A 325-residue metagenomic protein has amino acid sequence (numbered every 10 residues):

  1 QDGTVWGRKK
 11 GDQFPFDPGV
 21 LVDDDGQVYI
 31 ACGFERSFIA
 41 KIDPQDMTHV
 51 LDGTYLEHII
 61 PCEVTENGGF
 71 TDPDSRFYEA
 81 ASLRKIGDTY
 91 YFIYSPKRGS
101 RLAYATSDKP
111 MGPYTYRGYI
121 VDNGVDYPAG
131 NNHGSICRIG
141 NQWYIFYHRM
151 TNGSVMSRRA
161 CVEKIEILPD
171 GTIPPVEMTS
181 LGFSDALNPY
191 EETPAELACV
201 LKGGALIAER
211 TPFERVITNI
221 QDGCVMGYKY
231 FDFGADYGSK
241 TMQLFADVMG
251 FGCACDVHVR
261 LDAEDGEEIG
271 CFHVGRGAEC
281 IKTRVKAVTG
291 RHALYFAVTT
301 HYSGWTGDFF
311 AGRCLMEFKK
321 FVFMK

Functional and structural regions predicted by a protein language model:
Q1-P73, K85-D126, H148-E192, K202-A205 (+3 more regions): Beta-rich carbohydrate-recognition and catalytic domains
F16-G19, E79-A81, N132-S135: Beta-propeller and closely related beta-sheet repeat lectin domains
D23, C137-I139, L168, M249: Short beta-strand micro-motifs enriched in acidic
Q27, T89, Q142, A278-C280 (+1 more regions): A generic structural signal for beta-strand entry/edge sites
R36, P73-F77, I86, K97-R101 (+4 more regions): Alpha-helix initiation and capping sites
V121-R138: Long amphipathic alpha-helical scaffold regions
S135-S154: Compact, basic/aliphatic-enriched, mixed alpha/beta core segments that act as assembly/interaction modules in small
G153-S154, R158-C161, D170, P174-K325: Extracytoplasmic
